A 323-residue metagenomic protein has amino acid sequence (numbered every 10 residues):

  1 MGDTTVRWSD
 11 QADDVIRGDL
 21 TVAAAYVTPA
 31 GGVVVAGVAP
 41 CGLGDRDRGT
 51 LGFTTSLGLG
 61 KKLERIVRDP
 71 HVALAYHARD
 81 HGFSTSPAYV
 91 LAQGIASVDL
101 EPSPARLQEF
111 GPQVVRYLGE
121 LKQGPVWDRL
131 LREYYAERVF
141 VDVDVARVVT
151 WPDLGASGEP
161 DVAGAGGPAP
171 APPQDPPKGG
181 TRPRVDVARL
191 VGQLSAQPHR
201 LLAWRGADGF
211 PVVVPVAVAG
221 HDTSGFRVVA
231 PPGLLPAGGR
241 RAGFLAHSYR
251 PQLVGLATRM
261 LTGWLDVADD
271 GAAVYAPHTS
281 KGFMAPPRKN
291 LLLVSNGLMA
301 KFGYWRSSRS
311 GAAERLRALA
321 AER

Functional and structural regions predicted by a protein language model:
M1-A23, A171-L201: Short, basic/aromatic recognition patches
G2-T4, F83-R189, V229-R323: Charged, gly/pro-rich active-site loop segments
G18-T28, V72-Y76, P198-R205, G243-L245: A short, Trp-centered hydrophobic/proline-enriched beta-strand micro-motif
A24, V38-P40: GNAT/GCN5-related N-acetyltransferase fold signature
C41-G82, A217-L253: A short mixed-secondary-structure module that forms the rim of ligand-binding clefts
